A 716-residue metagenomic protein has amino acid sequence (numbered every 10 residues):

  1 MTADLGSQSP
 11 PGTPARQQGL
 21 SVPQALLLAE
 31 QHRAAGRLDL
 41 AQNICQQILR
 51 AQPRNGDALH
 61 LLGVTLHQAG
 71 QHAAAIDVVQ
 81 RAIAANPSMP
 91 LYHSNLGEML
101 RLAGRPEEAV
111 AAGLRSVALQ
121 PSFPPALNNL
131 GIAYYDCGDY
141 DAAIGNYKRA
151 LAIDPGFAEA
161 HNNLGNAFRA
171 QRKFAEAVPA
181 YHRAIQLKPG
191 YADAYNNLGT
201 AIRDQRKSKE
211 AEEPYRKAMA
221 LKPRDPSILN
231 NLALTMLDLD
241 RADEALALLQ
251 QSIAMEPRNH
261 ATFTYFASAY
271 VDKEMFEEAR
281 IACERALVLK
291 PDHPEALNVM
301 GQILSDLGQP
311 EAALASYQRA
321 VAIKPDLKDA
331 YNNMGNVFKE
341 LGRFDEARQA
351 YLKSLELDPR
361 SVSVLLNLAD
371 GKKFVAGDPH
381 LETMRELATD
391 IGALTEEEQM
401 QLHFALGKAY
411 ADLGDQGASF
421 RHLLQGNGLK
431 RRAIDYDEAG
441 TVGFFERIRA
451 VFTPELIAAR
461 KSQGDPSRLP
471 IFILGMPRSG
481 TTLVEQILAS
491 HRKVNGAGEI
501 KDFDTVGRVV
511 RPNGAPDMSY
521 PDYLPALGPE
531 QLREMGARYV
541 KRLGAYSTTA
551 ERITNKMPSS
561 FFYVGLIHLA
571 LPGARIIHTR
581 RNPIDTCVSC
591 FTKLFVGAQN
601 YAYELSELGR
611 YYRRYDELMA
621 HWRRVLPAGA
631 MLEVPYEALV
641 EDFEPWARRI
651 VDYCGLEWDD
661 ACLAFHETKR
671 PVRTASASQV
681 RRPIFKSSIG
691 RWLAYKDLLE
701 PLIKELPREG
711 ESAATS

Functional and structural regions predicted by a protein language model:
A3-Q24, A393-T395: TPR-adjacent "capping" and linker segments in tetratricopeptide-repeat scaffold/adaptor proteins
L20-A51, Q68, I132: Alpha-helical segment of the N-proximal tetratricopeptide repeat
L26, E30-R33, D57-Q68, L91-L102 (+10 more regions): Conserved alpha-helical positions within TPR/SEL1-like repeat arrays
A34-N43, Q68-R81, L91, L102-R115 (+14 more regions): Structural signature of tandem alpha-helical TPR/SEL1-like repeats, specifically the intra-repeat loop/turn
L341, V494-A497, K501-L532, G544-S712: PAPS-dependent sulfotransferase catalytic domain
D415-M535, V680-R681, F685: PAPS-dependent sulfotransferase catalytic core
